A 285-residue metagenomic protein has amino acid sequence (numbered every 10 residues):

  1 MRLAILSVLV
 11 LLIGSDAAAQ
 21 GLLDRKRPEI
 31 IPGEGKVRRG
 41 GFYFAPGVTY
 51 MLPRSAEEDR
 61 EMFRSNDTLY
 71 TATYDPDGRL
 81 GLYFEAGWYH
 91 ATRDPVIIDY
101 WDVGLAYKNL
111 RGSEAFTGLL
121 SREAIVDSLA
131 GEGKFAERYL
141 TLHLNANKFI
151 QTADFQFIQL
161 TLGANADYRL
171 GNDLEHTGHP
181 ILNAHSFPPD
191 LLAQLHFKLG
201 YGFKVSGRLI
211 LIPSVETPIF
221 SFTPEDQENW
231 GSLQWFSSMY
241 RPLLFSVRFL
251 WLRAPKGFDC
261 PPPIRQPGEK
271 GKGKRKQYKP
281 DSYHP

Functional and structural regions predicted by a protein language model:
M1-E29, L209, V247-F249: Bacterial Sec-dependent N-terminal signal peptides
A19-R93, P242-L244, R248-A254, G273-P285: Short glycine/proline- and aromatic-enriched beta-strand/turn motifs that initiate or cap beta-hairpins
I30-P32, P46-Y50, L82-T92, L105-Y107 (+5 more regions): Residues on the lipid-exposed face of transmembrane beta-strands in outer-membrane beta-barrel proteins
K36-F44, P95-W101, R138-L140, D154-L160 (+2 more regions): Outer-envelope beta-barrel architecture signal
L52-L80, K108-Y139, D167-L192, H196 (+1 more regions): Extracellular/periplasm-exposed beta-strand and loop segments of Gram-negative cell-envelope proteins, dominated by
E57, D190-P285: Predominantly the C-terminal beta-signal and adjacent terminal strand-loop region of outer-membrane beta-barrel
A124-L160: Hydrophobic, well-structured mid-protein blocks that either form specific transmembrane helices
F155-D173: Hydrophobic, aromatic-enriched interface-forming segments
